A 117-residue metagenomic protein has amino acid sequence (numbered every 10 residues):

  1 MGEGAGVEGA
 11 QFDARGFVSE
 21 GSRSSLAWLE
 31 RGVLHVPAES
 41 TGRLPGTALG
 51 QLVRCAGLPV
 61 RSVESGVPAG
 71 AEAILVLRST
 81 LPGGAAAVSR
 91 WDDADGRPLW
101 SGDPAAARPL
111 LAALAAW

Functional and structural regions predicted by a protein language model:
M1-D13, L110-W117: Active-site-adjacent loop/helix segments that line or gate small-molecule/cofactor pockets in enzymes
V18-W117: Conserved catalytic-core subdomain
